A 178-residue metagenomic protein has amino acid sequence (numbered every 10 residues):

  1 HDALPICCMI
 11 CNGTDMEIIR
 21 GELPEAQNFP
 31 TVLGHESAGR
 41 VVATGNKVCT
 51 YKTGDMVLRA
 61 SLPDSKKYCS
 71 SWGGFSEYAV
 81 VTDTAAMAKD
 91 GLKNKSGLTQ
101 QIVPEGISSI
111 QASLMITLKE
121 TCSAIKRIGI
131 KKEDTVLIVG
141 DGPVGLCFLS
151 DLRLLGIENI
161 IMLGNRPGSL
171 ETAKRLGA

Functional and structural regions predicted by a protein language model:
H1-M9, E22-P63, S71-G73: Glycine-rich beta-strand-centered segment in the early N-terminal region that forms part of a ligand/cofactor-binding
M9-I10, G142: Proline-glycine-enriched beta-turn/loop adjacent to the NAD(P) cofactor-binding site in Rossmann-like oxidoreductases
G13-R20: Cytochrome P450 core scaffold surrounding the K-helix E-X-X-R motif and the conserved "meander" helix-loop region
G21, A43, S123-R127: Residue-level signal for well-ordered alpha-helical scaffold segments within enzymatic catalytic domains
E36, D55-M56, Y78, T135 (+2 more regions): Residue-level marker of beta-strand positions
L62-P63, A85, G142, R166: Flexible, active-site-proximal loop/turn residues at the rims of small-molecule/cofactor binding pockets and catalytic
D64-V136: NAD(P)H dinucleotide-binding glycine-rich loop of Rossmann-like/cofactor-binding domains, especially the beta1-alpha1
E105-A178: Mid-domain Rossmann-like dinucleotide-binding core that forms the NAD(H)/NADP(H) cofactor-binding site
